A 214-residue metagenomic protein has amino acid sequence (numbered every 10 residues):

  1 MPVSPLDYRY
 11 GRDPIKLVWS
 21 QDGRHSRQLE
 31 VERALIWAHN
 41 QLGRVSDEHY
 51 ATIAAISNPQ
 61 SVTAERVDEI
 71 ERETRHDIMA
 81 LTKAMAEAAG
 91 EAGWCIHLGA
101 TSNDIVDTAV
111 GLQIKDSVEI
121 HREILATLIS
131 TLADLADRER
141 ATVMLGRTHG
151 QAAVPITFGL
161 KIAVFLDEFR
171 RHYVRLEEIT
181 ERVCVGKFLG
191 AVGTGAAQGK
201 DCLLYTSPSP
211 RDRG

Functional and structural regions predicted by a protein language model:
M1-G195, G199-L204: A helix-coil-helix interface module used to build multimeric assemblies and to scaffold catalytic/cofactor sites
Y205-G214: Single conserved hydrophobic/aromatic residue that forms the stacking wall/gate of nucleotide- or nucleobase-binding
